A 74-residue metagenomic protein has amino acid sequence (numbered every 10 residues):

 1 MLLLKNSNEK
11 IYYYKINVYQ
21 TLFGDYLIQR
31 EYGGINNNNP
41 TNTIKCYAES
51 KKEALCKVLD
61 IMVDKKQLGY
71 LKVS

Functional and structural regions predicted by a protein language model:
M1-E9, N39, E49: Negatively charged, low-complexity tracts enriched in Asp/Glu with abundant Ser/Thr
K5-E9, G34, V63-Q67: A broad, low-specificity signal for short, low-complexity segments enriched in glycine/proline and polar/charged
S7-T21: A cross-kingdom feature marking charged/low-complexity
N17-I44, Q67: Short aromatic-glycine-(Arg/Gly/Cys) micro-motifs in beta-strand/loop hairpins
P40, E49-Q67: A short, charged, amphipathic alpha-helix used as a generic interaction element across diverse proteins
